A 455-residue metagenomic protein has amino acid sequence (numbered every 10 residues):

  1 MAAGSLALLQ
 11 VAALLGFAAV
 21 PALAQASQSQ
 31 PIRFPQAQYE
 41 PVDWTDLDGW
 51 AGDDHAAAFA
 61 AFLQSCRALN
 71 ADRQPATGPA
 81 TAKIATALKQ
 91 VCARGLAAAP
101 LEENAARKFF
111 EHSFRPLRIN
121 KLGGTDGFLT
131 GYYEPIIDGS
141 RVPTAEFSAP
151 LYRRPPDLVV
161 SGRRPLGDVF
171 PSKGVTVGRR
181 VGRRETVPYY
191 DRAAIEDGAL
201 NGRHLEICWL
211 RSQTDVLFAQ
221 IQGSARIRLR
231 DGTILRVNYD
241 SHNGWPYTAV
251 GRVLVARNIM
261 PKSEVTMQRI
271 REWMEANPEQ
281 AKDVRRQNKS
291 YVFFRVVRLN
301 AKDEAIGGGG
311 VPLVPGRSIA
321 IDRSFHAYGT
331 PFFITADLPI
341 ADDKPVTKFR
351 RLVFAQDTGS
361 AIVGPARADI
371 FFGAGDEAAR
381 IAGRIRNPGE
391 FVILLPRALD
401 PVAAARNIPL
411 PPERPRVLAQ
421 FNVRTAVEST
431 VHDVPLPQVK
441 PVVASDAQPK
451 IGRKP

Functional and structural regions predicted by a protein language model:
A3-P21: Bacterial N-terminal signal peptides
L14-L15, L23, A68, G139 (+3 more regions): N-terminal processing/targeting junctions
V20, A24-P35: Cleaved targeting-peptide boundary
S27-Q30, E40, A51, A301-P455: C-terminal soluble interaction/assembly domains
Q36-N300, E304-G309, R453: Secretory/export targeting leaders with adjacent low-complexity proregions
